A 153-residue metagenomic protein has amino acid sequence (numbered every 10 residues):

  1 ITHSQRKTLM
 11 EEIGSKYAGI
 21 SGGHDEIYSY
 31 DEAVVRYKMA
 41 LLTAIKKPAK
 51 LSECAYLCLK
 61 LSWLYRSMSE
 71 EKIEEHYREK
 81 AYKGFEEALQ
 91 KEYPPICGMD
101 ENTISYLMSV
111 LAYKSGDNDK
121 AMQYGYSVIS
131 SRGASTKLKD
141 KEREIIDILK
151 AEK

Functional and structural regions predicted by a protein language model:
I1-T8, A40-C54, E87-G98: Flexible helix-coil transition and linker loops at the boundaries of alpha-helical arrays
Q5, E12, S29, E53 (+3 more regions): Structural signature of alpha-solenoid helical repeat junctions
E12, G19, E53, K60 (+3 more regions): "A position-specific structural signal for the A-helix of alpha-solenoid helical repeats
K83-E86, N118-A134: TPR/TPR-like (Sel1-like) alpha-helical repeat modules
S130, A134-K153: Terminal, low-structured helical/coil segments at or just beyond the last alpha-helical repeat
